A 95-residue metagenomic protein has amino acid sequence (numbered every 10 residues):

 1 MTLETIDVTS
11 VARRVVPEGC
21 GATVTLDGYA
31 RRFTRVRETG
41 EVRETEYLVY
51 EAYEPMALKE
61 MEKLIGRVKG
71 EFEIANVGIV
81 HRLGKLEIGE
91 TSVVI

Functional and structural regions predicted by a protein language model:
M1-T91: N-terminal, polar/charged subdomain of small-to-medium soluble alpha/beta proteins
I95: Phosphate/diphosphate ligand-binding glycine-rich loop within oxidoreductases
